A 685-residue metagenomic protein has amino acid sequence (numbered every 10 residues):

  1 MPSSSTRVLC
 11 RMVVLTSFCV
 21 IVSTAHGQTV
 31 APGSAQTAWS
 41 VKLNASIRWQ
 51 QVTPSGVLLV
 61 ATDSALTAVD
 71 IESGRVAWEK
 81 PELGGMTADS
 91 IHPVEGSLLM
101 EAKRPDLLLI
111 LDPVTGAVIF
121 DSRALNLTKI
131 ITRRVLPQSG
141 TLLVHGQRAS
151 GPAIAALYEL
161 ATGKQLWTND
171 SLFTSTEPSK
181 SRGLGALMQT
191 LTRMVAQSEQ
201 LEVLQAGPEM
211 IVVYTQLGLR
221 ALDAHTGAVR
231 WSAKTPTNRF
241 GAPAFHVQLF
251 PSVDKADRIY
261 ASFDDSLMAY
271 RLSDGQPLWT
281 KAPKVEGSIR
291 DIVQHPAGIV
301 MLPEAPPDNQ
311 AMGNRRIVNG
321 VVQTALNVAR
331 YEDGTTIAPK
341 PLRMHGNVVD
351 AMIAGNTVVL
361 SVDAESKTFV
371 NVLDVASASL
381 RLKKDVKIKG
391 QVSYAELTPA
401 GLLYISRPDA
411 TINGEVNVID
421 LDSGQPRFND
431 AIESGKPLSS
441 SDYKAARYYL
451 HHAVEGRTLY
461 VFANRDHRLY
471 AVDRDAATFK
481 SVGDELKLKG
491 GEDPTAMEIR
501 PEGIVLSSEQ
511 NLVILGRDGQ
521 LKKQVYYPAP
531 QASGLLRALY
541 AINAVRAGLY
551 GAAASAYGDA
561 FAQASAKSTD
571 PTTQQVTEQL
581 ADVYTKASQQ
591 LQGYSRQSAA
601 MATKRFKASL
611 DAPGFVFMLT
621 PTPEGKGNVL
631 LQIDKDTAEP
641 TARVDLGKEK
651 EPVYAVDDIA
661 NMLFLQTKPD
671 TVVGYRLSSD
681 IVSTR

Functional and structural regions predicted by a protein language model:
M1-V8: N-terminal secretory signal peptides that target proteins for export/translocation
C10-S23: Bacterial N-terminal signal peptides
G27-R685: Secretory-pathway ectodomains
